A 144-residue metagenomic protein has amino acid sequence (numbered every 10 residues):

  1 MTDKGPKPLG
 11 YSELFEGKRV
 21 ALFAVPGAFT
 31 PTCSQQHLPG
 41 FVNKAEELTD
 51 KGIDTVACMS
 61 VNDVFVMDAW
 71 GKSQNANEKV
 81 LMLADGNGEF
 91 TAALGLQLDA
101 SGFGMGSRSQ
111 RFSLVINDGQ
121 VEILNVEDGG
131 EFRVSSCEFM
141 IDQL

Functional and structural regions predicted by a protein language model:
M1-L144: Chalcogenol-based redox active-site neighborhoods
